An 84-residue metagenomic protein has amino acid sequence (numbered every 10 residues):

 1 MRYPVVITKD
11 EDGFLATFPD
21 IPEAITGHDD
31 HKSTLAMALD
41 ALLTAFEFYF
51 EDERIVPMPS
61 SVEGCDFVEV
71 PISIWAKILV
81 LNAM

Functional and structural regions predicted by a protein language model:
M1-D12, T17, I25, D40 (+1 more regions): N-terminal segment of the canonical double-stranded RNA-binding domain
M1-R2, M37-M84: Short, charged, surface-exposed hinge/linker loops at domain edges that act as mobile lids or interdomain connectors
G13, H31, L35-A38, L42: Hydrophobic alpha-helical segments
F18, H28, F46: Short, flexible helix/strand-to-coil boundary loops that buttress conserved ligand/catalytic motifs in alpha/beta
P19-D20, E53: Conserved acidic functional residues
I21-P22, W75: Short, charged/polar surface micro-motifs in flexible loops or helix N-caps
P22-S33: A short, exposed loop/beta-hairpin motif centered on an aromatic-Gly-Thr core
